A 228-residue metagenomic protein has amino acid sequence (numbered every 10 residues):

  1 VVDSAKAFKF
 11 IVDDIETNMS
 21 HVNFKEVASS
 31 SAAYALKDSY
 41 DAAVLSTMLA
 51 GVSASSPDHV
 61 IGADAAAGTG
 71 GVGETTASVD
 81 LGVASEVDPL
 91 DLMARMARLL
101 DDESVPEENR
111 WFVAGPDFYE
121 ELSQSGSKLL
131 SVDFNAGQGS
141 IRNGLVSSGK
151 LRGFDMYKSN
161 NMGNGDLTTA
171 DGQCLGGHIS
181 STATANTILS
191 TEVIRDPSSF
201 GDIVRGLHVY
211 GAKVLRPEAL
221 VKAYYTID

Functional and structural regions predicted by a protein language model:
V1, M19, A66-D88, S125-D228: Sequence/fold signature of self-assembling virion shell proteins
V2-F24, M93-S125: Structured, hydrophobic secondary-structure cores that serve as assembly/anchoring elements
K6, E26, E108, S198-D202 (+1 more regions): Residues at beta-strand starts and edge strands
I15-R98, K222-D228: Alpha-helical scaffold segments that mediate packing/assembly in large oligomeric complexes
S30, A94, R98, P116 (+3 more regions): Internal, well-ordered alpha-helical scaffold/interface segments that support domain packing or protein-protein contacts
D41-L45, V105-N109, T187-I188, K213-P217: Intrinsically disordered or highly flexible coil/loop and linker segments, enriched in small and charged/polar residues
A50, D117-E121, M162-N164: Short, catalytically relevant binding-site loops at active-site mouths
